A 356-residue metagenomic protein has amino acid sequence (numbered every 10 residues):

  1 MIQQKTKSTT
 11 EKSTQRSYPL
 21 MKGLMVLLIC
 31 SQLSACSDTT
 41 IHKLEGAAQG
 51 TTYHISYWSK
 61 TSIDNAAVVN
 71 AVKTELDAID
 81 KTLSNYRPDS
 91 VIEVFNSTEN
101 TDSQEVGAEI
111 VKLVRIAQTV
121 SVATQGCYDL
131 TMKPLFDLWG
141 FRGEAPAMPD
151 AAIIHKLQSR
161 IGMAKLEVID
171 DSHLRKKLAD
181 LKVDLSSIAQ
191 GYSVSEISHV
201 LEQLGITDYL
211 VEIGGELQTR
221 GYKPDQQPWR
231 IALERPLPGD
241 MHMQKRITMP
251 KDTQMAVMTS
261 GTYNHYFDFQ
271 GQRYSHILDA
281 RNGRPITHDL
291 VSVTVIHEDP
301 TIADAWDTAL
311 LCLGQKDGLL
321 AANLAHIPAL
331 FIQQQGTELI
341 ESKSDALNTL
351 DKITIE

Functional and structural regions predicted by a protein language model:
I2-K7, E11-L24, L33-E356: Mature catalytic core of soluble alpha/beta enzymes
